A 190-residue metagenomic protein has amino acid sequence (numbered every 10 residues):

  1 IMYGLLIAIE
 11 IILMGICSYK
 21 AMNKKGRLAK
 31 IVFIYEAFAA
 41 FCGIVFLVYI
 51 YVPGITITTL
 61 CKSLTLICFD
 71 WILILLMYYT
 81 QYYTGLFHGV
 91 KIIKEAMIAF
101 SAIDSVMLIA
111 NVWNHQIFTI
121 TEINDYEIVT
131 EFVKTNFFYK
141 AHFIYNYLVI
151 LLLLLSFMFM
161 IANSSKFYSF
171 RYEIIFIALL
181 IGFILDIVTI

Functional and structural regions predicted by a protein language model:
I1, F46, S164-I190: Interfacial "cap-and-anchor" motif at the non-cytosolic start of specific transmembrane alpha-helices
I1-I11, K25-V112, H142-Y147: Individual alpha-helical transmembrane segments in multi-pass integral membrane proteins
I1-I9, V106-M158, T189-I190: Extracellular-loop-to-transmembrane junctions of the mid-late helices
I12-I16, L153-F157, I177-T189: Hydrophobic, membrane-inserted alpha-helices
L13-S18, L75-Y79, F143-K166: Alpha-helical transmembrane segments in multipass membrane proteins, preferentially the mid-helix core
M22, T84-H88, I161-R171: Membrane-interfacial segments
P53-I57, T130-K134, I184: Short amphipathic alpha-helical segments, especially helix-boundary/capping motifs
